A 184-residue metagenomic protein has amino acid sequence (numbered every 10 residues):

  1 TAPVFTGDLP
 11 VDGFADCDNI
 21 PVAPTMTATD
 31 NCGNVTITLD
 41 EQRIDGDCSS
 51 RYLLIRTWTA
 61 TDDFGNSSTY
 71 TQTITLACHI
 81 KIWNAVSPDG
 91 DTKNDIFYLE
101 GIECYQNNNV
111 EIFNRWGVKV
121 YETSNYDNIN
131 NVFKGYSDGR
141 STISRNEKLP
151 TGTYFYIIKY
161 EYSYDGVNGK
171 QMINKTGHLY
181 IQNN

Functional and structural regions predicted by a protein language model:
T1-Q106, E111, R115-D127, N131 (+1 more regions): Proline-threonine-serine-rich low-complexity tracts
N84, T153-N184: C-terminal tail/sorting-segment detector
Y126-G166: Short, surface-exposed loop/turn motifs with a glycine/proline- and acidic-biased composition
